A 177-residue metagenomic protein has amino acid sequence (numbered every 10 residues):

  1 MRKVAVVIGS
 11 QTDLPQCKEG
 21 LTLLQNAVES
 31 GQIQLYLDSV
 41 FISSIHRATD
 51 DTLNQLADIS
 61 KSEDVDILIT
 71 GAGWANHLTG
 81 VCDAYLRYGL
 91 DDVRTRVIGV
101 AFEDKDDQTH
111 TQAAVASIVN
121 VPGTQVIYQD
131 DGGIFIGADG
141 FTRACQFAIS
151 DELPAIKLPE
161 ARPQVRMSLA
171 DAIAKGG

Functional and structural regions predicted by a protein language model:
M1-H46: Glycine-rich phosphate/diphosphate-binding loop of Rossmann-like nucleotide-binding domains
Q11, P15, L90-D92, R96-G177: C-terminal binding/interaction regions
D13-K18, T49-T52, W74-C82, D107-T111: Short glycine/serine/threonine-rich phosphate/pyrophosphate-binding segments that cradle anionic phosphate groups
K18, L53-A57, T142: Amphipathic, non-transmembrane alpha-helical secondary structure
G20-N26, L56-A57, A84-R87, V115-S117: Short, solvent-exposed amphipathic alpha-helical segments in soluble enzyme and RNA/protein-processing domains
L37-S62, D107-V115: Glycine-rich oxoanion-binding loops at beta->alpha junctions
F41-I45, G71-A72, V100-F102, Q129-D130: Glycine- and other small-residue-rich loops at beta-strand/loop junctions that grip anionic moieties
T52-A101: Glycine-rich phosphate-binding loop
